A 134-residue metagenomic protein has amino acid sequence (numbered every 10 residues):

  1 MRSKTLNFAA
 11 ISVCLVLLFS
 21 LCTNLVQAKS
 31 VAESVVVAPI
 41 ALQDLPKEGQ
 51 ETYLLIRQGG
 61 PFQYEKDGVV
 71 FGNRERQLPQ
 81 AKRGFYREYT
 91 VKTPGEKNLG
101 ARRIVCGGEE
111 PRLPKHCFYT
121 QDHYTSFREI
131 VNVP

Functional and structural regions predicted by a protein language model:
M1-K4, C22-V35: Compositionally biased, disordered extreme N-termini, encompassing classical targeting presequences
M1-V13: Bacterial N-terminal signal peptides that target proteins for export
S3-K4, V16-L18, K29, Y124 (+1 more regions): Extended, aromatic/histidine-rich regions of cofactor-dependent oxidoreductases associated with respiratory
A10-T23: Bacterial N-terminal signal peptides
A28-L78: N-terminal secretory signal peptides
Q63-P134: Functional cores of ribonucleases/endoribonucleases
